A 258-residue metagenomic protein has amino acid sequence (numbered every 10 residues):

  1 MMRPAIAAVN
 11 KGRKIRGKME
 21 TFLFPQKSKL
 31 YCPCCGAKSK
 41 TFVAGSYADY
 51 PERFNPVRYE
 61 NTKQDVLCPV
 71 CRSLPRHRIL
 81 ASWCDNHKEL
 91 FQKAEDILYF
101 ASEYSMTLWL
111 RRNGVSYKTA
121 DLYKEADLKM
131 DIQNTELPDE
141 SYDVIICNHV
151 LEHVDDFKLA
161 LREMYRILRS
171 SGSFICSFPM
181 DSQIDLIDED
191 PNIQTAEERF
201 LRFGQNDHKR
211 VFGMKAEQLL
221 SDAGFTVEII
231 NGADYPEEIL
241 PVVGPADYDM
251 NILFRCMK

Functional and structural regions predicted by a protein language model:
M2-E140, N231, Y235-R255: Conserved N-terminal segment of class I S-adenosyl-L-methionine
G17-L30, C34-A37, D155-M164, R169 (+1 more regions): S-adenosyl-L-methionine-dependent methyltransferase catalytic module, highlighting the catalytic core
E136-D139, V154-K158: Activation segment
I145-I146: Hydrophobic beta-strand segment of the Class I
H149-H153: Short catalytic micro-motifs in class I SAM-dependent methyltransferases
